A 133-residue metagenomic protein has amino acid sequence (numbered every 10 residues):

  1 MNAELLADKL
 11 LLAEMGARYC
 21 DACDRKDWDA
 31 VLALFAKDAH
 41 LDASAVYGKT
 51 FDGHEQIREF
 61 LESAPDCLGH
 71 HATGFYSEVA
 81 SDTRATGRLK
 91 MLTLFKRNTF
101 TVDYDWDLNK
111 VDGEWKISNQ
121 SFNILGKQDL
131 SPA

Functional and structural regions predicted by a protein language model:
M1-K37: Short, low-complexity N-terminal intrinsically disordered segments enriched in polar/charged residues
E14, L68-H71, T99-T101: Short solvent-exposed loop/turn micro-motifs enriched in small/polar/acidic residues
W28-L89: A solvent-exposed, acidic/Ser-Thr-rich amphipathic alpha-helical stretch
F35-A36, M91-T93, S121-I124: Short beta-strand segments enriched in hydrophobic/aromatic residues within well-folded beta-rich domains
T50, F95-R97, L125-Q128: A short local loop/turn or secondary-structure capping micro-motif enriched for an aromatic residue
P65, T93-T99: Short, cysteine-centered beta-strand-loop-beta hairpins and adjacent loop/turn segments enriched in charged/polar
A72-E78, L92-T93, D103-N109: Hydrophobic/aromatic beta-strand elements that line small-molecule binding cavities or substrate pockets in beta-rich
T86, D103-P132: Short beta-strand edge/turn micro-motifs at domain boundaries
